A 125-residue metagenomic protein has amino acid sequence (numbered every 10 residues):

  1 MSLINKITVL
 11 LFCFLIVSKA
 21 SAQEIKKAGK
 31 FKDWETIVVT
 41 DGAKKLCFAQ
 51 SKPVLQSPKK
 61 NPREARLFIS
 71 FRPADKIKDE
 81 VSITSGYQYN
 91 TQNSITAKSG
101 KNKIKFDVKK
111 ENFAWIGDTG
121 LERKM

Functional and structural regions predicted by a protein language model:
M1-I4: N-terminal secretory signal peptides that target proteins for export/translocation
K6-I16: Sec-dependent N-terminal signal peptides
V17-Q23: Sec/Tat signal peptide C-region and signal peptidase I cleavage site
Q23-K124: A generic "folded-domain core" signal
